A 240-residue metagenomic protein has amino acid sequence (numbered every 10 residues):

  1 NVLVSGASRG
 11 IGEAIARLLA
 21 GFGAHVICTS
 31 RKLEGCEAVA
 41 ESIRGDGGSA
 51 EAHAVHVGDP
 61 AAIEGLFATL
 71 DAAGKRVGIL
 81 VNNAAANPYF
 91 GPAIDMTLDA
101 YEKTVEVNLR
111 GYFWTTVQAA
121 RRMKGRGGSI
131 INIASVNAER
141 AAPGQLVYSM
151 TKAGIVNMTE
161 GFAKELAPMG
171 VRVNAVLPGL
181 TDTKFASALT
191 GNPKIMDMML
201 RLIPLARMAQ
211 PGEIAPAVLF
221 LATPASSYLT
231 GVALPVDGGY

Functional and structural regions predicted by a protein language model:
S8-R9: Conserved glycine-rich cofactor-binding loop
F22-A38: Conserved glycine-rich Rossmann-like NAD(P)H-binding loop of the short-chain dehydrogenase/reductase
G91-A93, T97-E102, M199: Substrate-binding pocket helix/loop in short-chain dehydrogenase/reductase
T116, T151, T159: Active-site helix of classical SDR
R121, K164-P168, S227: Alpha-helical segment proximal to the catalytic Tyr-Lys
S135: Residue(s) in the substrate-gating loop at a strand-loop-helix junction that position the organic substrate next
R172, R207-V236: C-terminal substrate-recognition "lid" of short-chain dehydrogenase/reductases
